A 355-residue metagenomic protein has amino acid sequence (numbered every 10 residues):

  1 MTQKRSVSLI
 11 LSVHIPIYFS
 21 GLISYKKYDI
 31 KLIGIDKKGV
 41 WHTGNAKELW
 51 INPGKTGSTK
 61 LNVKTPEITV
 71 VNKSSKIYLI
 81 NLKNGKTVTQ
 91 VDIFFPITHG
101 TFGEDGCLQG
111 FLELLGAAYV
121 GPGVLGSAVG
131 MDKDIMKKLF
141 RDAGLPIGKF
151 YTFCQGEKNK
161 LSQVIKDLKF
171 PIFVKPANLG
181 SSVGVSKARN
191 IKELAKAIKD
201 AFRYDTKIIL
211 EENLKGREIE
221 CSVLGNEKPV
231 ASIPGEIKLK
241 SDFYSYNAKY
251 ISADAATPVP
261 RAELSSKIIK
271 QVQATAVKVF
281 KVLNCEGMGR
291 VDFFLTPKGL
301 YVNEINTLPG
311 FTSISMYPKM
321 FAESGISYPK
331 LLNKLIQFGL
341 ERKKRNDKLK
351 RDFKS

Functional and structural regions predicted by a protein language model:
M1-L125, V129-M131, I135, D142 (+4 more regions): ATP-binding N-terminal substructure of ATP-dependent carboxylate-amine bond-forming enzymes
M1-T2, G144, S265-S355: ATP-dependent carboxylate activation and anion-phosphoryl transfer catalytic cores that bind Mg-ATP to form
S12, G148-T152, I172-K199, E218-E220 (+1 more regions): Glycine-rich phosphate-binding loop of ATP-grasp-fold ATP-dependent ligases
I30, A118-Y119, I147, I172 (+1 more regions): Hydrophobic beta-strand scaffold residues
L139-I147, D200: Basic phosphate/pyrophosphate-binding loop/patch that engages nucleotide-derived ligands
F140-R141, I165-V183, T206-K215, I219: ATP-grasp fold ATP-binding core
R189-A274, L295-Y301: Phosphate-binding site of ATP-dependent enzymes
